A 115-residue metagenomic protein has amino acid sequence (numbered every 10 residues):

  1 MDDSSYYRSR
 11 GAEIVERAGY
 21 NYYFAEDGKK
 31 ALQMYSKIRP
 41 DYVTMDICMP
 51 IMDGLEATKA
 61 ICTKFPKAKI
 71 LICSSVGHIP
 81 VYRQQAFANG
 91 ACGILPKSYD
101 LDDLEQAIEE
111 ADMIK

Functional and structural regions predicted by a protein language model:
S5-Y23, N89: Two-component/phosphorelay signaling modules centered on CheY-like receiver
F24-Y42: Acidic, metal-coordinating helix/loop segments flanking the phosphotransfer/catalytic sites of two-component signaling
D27-K30, D53-A57: Acidic catalytic/metal-coordinating carboxylates
D46: Active-site residues of response regulator receiver
M49: Receiver (REC) domain active-site loop signature in two-component systems and cognate sites in sensor histidine kinases
E56, G77-L95, Q106: Alpha4 helix (beta4-alpha4-beta5 surface) of REC/receiver domains from two-component response regulators
C73-S74: Hydrophobic/aromatic residues positioned on beta-strands within the core alpha/beta folds
Y99-E109: C-terminal output helix
